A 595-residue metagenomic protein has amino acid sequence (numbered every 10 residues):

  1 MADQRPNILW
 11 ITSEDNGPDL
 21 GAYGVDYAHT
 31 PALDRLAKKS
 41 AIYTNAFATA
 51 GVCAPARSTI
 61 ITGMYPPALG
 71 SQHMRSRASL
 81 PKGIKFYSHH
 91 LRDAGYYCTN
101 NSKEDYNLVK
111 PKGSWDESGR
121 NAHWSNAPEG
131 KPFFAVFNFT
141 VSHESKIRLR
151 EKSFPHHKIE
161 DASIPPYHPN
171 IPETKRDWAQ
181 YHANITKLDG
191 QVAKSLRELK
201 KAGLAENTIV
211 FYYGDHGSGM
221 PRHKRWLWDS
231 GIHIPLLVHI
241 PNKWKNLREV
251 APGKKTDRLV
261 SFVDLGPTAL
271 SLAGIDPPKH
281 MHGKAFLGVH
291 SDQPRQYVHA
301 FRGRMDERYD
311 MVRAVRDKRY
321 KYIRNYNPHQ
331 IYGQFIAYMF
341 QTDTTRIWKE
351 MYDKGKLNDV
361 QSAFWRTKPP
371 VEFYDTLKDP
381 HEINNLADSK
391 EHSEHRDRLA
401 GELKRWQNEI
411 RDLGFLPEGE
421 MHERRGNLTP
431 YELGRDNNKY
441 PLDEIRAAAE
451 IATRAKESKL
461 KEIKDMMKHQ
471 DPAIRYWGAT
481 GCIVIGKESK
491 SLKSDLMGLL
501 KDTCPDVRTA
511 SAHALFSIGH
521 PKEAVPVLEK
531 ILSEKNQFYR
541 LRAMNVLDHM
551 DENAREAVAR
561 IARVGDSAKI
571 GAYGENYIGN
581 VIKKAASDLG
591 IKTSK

Functional and structural regions predicted by a protein language model:
M1-W365, P380-G401: Formylglycine-dependent sulfatase
D3-P6, S13, I42, H233 (+3 more regions): Long, internal low-complexity/basic segments
